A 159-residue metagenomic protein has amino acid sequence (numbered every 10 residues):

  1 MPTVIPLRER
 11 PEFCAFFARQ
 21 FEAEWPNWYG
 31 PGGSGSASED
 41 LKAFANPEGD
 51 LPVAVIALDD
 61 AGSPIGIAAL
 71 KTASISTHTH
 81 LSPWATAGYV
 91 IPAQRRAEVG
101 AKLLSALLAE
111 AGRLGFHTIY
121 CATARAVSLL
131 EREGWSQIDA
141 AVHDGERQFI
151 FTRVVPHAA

Functional and structural regions predicted by a protein language model:
P2-F17: A short beta-loop-alpha structural element at the N-terminal edge of CoA-dependent acyl/N-acetyltransferase catalytic
F16, A122-A124, A140-A159: C-terminal "cap" of GNAT-fold acetyltransferases
P26-I56: Active-site rim helix/loop that mediates acceptor-substrate recognition in acyltransferases
P52, H80, A85, E146: Short coil/loop residues immediately preceding or within conserved phosphate-binding loops of NTP-utilizing enzyme
A54-I56, S63-A73, W84, Y89: Conserved beta-strand in the GNAT
A87-V90, R96-A109: Conserved acetyl-CoA-binding loop-helix of GNAT-fold acetyltransferases
A111-A124: Conserved GNAT acetyl-CoA-binding A-motif
E131-A141: Conserved acetyl-CoA-binding loop of GNAT-fold acetyltransferases
